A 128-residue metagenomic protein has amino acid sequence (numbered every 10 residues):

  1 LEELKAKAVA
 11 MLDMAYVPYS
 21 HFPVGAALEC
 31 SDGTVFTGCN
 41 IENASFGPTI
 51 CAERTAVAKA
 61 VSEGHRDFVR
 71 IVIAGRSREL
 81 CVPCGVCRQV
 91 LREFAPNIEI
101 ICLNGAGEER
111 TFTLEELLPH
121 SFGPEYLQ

Functional and structural regions predicted by a protein language model:
L1-V17, E63-Q128: C-terminal binding/interaction regions
K7-A10, A52-A60: Short, well-ordered amphipathic alpha-helical segments that serve as non-catalytic structural scaffolds within diverse
H21-C30: Short beta-strand scaffold segments in enzyme catalytic cores
N40-T55: Compact, glycine-rich, soluble single-domain proteins
